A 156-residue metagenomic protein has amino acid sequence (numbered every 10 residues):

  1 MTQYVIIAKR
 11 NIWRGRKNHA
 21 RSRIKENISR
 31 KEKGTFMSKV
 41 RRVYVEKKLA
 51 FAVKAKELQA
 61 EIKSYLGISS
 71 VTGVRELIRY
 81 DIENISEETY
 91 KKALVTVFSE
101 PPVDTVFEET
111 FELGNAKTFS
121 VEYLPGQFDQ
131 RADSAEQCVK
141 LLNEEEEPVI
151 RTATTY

Functional and structural regions predicted by a protein language model:
V5-A8, I12, A20, I28: Short hydrophobic alpha-helical segments enriched in small aliphatic residues
H19, R23-K25, K31-Y156: Core nucleic-acid recognition elements
